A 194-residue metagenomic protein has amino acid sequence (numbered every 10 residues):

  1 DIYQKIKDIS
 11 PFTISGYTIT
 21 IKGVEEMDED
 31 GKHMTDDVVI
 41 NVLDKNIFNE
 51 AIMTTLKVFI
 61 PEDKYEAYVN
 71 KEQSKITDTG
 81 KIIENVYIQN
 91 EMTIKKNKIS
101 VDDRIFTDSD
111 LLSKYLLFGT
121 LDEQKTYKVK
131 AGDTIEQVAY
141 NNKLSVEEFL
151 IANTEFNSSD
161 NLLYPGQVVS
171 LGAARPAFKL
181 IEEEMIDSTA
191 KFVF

Functional and structural regions predicted by a protein language model:
D1-Y17: Amphipathic alpha-helical assembly segments used for oligomerization, scaffolding, or translocation
K7-P11, E66-G119, S145-E184: Extracellular LysM carbohydrate-binding repeats and other cell-envelope/extracellular binding modules
I14-V39, L112-S145, Q167, F194: Primarily a LysM-type cell-wall glycan-binding module
Y17-I105: Non-catalytic accessory/assembly modules
L43-E72, K130-P165: LysM (lysin motif) carbohydrate-binding repeats in extracellular/periplasmic proteins that recognize
E84, Q124, T189-K191: Generic intrinsically disordered, low-complexity segments enriched for polar/acidic and small residues
L180-F194: Short, compositionally biased
